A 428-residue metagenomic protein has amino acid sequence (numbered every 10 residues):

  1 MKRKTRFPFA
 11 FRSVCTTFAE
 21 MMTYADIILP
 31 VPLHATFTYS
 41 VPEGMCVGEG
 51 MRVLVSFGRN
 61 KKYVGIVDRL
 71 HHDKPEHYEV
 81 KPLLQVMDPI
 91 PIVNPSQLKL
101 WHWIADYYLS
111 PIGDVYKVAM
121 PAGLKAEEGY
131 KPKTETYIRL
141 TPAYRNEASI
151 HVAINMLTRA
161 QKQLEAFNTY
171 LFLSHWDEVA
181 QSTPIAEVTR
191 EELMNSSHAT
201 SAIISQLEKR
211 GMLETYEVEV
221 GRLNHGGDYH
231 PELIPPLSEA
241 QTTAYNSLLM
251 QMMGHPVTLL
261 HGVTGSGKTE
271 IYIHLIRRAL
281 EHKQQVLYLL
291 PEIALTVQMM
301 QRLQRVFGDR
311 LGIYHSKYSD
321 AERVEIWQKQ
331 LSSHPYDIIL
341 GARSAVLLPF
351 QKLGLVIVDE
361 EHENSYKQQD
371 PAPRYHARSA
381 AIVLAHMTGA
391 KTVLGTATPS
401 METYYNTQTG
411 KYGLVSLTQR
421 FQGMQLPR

Functional and structural regions predicted by a protein language model:
R3-T396, T403, Q408-M424: Accessory, non-ATPase domains that flank or precede helicase/AAA+ motor cores in DNA-metabolism machines
